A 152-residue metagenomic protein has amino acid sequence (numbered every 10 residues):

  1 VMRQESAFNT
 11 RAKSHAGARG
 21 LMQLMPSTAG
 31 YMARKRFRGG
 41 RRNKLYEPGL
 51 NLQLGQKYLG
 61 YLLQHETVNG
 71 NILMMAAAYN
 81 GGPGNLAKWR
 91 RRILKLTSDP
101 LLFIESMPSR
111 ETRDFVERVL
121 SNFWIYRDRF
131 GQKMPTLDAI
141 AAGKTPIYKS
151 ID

Functional and structural regions predicted by a protein language model:
V1-D152: Catalytic glycan-binding domains that act on GlcNAc-containing polysaccharides
